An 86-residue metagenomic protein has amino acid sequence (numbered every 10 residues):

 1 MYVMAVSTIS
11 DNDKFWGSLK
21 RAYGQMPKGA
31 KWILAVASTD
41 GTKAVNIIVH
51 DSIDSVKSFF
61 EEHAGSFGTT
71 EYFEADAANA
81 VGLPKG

Functional and structural regions predicted by a protein language model:
M1-G86: Short S/T/G/P-rich N-terminal loop/turn motif that feeds into the first structured element of a domain
